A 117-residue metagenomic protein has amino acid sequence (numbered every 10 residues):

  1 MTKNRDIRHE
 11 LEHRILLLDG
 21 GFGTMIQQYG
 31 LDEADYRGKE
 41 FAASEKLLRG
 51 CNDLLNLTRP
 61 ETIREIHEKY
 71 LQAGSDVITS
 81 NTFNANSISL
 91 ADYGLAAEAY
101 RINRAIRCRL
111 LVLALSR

Functional and structural regions predicted by a protein language model:
M1-R117: Domain-level signal for soluble alpha/beta catalytic cores
